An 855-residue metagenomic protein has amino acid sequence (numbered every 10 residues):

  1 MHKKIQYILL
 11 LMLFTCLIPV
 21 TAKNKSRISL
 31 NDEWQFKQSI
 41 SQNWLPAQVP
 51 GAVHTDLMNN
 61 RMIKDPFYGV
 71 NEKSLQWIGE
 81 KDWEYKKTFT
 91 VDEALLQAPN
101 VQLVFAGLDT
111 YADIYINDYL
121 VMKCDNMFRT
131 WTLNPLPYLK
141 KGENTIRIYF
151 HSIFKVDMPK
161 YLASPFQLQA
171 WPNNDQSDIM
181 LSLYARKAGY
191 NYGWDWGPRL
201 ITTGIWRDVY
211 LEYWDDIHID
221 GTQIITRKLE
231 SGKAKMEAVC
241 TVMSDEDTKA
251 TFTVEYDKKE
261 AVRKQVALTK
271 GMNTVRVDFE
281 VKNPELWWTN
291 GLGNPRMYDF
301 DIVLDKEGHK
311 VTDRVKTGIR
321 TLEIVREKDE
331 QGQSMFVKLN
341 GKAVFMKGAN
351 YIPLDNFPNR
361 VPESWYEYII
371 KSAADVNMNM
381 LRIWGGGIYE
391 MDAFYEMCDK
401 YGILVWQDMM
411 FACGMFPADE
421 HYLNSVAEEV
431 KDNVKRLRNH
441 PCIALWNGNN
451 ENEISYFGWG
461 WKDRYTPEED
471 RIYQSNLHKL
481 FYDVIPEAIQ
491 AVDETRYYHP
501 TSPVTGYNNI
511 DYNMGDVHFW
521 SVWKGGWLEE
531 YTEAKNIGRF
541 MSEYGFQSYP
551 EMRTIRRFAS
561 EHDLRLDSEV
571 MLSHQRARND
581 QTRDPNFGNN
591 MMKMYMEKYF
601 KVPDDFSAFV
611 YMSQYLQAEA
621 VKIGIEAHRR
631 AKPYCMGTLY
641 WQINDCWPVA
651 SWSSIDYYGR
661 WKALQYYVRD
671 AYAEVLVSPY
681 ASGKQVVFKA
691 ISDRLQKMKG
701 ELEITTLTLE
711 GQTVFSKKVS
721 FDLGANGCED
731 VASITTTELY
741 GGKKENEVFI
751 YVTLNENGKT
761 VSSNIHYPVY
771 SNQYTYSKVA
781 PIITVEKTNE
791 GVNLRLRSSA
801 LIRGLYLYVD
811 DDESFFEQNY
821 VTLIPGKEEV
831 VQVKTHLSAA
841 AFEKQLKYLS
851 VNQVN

Functional and structural regions predicted by a protein language model:
M1-L10, T21-M380, R630-A631, C635 (+2 more regions): Secreted/periplasmic carbohydrate-active enzymes, especially glycoside hydrolases
T15-T21: C-terminal segment of classical bacterial N-terminal signal peptides
I28-S29, Q35-S39, Y190, G197-G204 (+5 more regions): Substrate-binding clefts and catalytic carboxylate motifs of secreted carbohydrate-active enzymes
M127, D195-P198, N350-P362, N377-G387 (+4 more regions): The substrate-binding groove and active-site-proximal loops of carbohydrate-active enzymes, especially glycoside
E143, V344, A374-L381, D399-L404 (+3 more regions): Loop/turn elements at helix/coil->beta-strand transitions in domains of secreted/extracellular proteins
K347-A349, L381-I383, V405-Q407, F540-S542 (+1 more regions): Hydrophobic faces of well-ordered beta-strands that scaffold small-molecule active sites in alpha/beta enzyme cores
M380-N424, Y512-F519, W523-W527: Aromatic-lined substrate-binding rim segments of carbohydrate-active enzymes
A418-Y507: Active-site neighborhood of glycoside hydrolase catalytic domains
